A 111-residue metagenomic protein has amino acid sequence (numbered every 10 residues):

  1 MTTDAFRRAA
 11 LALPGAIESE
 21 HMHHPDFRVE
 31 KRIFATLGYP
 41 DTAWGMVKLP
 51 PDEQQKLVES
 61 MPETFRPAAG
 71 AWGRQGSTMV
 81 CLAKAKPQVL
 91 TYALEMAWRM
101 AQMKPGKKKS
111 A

Functional and structural regions predicted by a protein language model:
M1-A111: Charge-dense, helix-prone N-terminal extensions
